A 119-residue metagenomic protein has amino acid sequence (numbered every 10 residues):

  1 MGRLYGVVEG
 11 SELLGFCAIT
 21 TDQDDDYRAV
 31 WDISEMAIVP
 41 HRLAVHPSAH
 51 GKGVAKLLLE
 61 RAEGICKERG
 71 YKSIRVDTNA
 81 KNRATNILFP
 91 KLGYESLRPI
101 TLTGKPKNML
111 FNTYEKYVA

Functional and structural regions predicted by a protein language model:
M1-S48, L59-E60, Y117-A119: Acetyl-CoA-dependent GNAT
L14, R83-A84: Short alpha-helical
V45, G51-G64, I87-K91: Conserved acetyl-CoA-binding loop-helix of GNAT-fold acetyltransferases
L59, C66-T78: Conserved GNAT acetyl-CoA-binding A-motif
D77-T78, P90-L110: Conserved catalytic-core motifs of GNAT/GCN5-like acyltransferases
